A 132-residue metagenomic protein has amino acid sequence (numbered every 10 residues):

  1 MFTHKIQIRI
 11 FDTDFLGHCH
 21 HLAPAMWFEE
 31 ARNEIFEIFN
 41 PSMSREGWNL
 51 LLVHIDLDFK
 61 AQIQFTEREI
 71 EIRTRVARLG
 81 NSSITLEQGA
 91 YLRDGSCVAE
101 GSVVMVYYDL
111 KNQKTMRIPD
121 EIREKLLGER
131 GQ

Functional and structural regions predicted by a protein language model:
M1-H54, L110-Q132: Hot-dog-fold acyl-thioester-processing enzymes
F2-T3, Q64-T66, A77-Q132: HotDog/MaoC-like acyl-thioester-processing domains
Q7, D58, V104-V106: Residues in well-ordered beta-strands of folded domains
I35-E71, R75-R78, V98: Hydrophobic beta-strand-centered segment that forms part of the acyl-chain substrate-binding groove
